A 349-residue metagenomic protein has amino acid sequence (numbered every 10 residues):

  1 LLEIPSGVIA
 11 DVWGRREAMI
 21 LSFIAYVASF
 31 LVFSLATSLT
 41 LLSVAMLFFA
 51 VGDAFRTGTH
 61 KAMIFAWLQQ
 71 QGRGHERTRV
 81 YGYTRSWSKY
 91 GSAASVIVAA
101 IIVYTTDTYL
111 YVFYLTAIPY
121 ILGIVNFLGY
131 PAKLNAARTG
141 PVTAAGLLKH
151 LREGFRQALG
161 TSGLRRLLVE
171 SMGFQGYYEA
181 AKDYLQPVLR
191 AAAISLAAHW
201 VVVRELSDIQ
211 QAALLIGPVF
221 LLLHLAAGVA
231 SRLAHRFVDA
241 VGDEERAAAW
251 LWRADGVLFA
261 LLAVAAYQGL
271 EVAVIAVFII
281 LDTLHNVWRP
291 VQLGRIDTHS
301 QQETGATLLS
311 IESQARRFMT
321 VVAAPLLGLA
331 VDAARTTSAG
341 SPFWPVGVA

Functional and structural regions predicted by a protein language model:
L1-A25, L41, A45-Y104, T116-P131 (+4 more regions): Substrate-agnostic recognition of the 12-TM MFS/MFS-like secondary transporter fold
R15, L39, T108-Y109, A213 (+5 more regions): Membrane-helix interface/capping residues of multi-pass secondary transporters
I24-S38, H235, R253-G269: C-terminal ends and interior cores of transmembrane alpha-helices in multi-pass membrane transporters/permeases
S34, Q71-G74, V142-T143, F155-T161 (+3 more regions): Helix-boundary and loop/linker segments of multi-pass membrane transporters
A36-T37, D107, Y130-K133, A266-L270 (+1 more regions): Short helix-capping/hinge motifs at transmembrane helix termini and TM-loop junctions
L39-S43, H150, G160-L168, Q210-A213 (+2 more regions): Primarily residues marking transmembrane-helix entry/exit sites
V103-I118, S195-L215, L329-A349: A membrane-interface helix-boundary motif in multi-pass transporters
A132-E170, V201: Juxtamembrane intracellular "pre-TM" segments in multi-pass secondary transporters
